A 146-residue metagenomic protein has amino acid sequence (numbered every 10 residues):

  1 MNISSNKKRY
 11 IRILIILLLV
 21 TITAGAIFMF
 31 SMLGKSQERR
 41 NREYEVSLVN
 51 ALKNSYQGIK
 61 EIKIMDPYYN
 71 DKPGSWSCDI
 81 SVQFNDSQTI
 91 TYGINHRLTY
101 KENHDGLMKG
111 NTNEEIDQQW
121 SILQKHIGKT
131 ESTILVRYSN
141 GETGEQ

Functional and structural regions predicted by a protein language model:
N2-M29: N-terminal Sec-pathway targeting helices
I16-T21, Y100, K109, K125: Generic detector of low-complexity/intrinsically disordered segments and short hydrophobic N-terminal stretches
A24-D86: N-terminal export/targeting and maturation segments
Y56-Q57, K72, I90-Y92, E102 (+1 more regions): Short acidic, gly/pro-rich beta-turn/loop elements at beta-sheet edges and active-site/ligand-binding grooves
M65, G93-N95, R137-S139: A structural detector for beta-sheet-dominated domains
N85-S87, R97-T99, S139-T143: Generic structural motif
Q88-N111: A short, surface-exposed beta-strand/turn
N113-Q146: C-terminal partner/receptor-binding element of secreted or periplasmic proteins
